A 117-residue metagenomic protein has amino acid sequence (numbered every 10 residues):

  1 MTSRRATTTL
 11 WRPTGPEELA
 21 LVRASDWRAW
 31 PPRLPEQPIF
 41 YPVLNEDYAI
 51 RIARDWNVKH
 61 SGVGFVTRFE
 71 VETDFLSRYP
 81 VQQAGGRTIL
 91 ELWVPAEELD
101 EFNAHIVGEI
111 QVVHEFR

Functional and structural regions predicted by a protein language model:
M1-Y41, E46-R117: Conserved NAD+-utilizing ADP-ribose enzyme module
